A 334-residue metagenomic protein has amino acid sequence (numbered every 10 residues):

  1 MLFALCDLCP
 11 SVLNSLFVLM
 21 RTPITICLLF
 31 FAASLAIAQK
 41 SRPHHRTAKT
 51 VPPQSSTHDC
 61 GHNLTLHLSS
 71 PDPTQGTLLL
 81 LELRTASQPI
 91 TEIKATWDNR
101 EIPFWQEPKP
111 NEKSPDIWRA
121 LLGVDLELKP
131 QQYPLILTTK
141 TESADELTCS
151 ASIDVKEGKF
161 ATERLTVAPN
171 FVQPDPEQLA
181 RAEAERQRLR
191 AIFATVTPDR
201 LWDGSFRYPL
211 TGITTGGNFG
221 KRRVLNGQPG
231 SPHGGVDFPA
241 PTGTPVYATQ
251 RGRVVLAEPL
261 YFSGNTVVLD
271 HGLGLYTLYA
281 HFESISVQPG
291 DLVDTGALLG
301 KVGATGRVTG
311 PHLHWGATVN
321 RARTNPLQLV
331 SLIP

Functional and structural regions predicted by a protein language model:
M1-C27, T50-T57: Intrinsic disorder/low-complexity segments
L29-A38: Hydrophobic h-region of N-terminal signal peptides that target proteins for export in Gram-negative bacteria
Q54-G76: N-terminal edge beta-strand
H67, C149-S263: Surface-exposed, glycine-biased beta-strand/turn segments
T77-A86: Aromatic/hydrophobic beta-strand junction motif of beta-rich domains
T91-P103: Change to "...patches in solvent-exposed regions of secreted, membrane-anchored, or virion-exposed structural
N111-L122, K129: Aromatic sugar-binding surface patches on proteins that engage polysaccharides or sugar-phosphate polymers
P209-P334: Catalytic cores of peptidoglycan-degrading enzymes
